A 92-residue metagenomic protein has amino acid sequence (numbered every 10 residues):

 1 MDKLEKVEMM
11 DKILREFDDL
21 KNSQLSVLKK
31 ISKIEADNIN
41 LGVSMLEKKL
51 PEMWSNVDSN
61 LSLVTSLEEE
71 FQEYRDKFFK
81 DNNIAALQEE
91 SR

Functional and structural regions predicted by a protein language model:
M1-M9: Short, charge-rich amphipathic alpha-helices with coiled-coil/heptad character
E8-D19: Short, charge/polar-rich alpha-helical segments
M9-M10, I34, I39, K48-L50 (+2 more regions): Generic hydrophobic, helix-prone segments enriched in Leu/Val/Ile
D18-N40, K49: Amphipathic alpha-helical interaction modules
N22, N38-N40, N56, N60 (+1 more regions): Detector for Asparagine
Q24, N56-Y74: Amphipathic alpha-helical coiled-coil segments
N38-G42, L67-R92: Long amphipathic alpha-helical coiled-coil segments
G42-L63: Short, glycine/alanine-rich amphipathic alpha-helical segment that often forms an alpha-turn-alpha hairpin
